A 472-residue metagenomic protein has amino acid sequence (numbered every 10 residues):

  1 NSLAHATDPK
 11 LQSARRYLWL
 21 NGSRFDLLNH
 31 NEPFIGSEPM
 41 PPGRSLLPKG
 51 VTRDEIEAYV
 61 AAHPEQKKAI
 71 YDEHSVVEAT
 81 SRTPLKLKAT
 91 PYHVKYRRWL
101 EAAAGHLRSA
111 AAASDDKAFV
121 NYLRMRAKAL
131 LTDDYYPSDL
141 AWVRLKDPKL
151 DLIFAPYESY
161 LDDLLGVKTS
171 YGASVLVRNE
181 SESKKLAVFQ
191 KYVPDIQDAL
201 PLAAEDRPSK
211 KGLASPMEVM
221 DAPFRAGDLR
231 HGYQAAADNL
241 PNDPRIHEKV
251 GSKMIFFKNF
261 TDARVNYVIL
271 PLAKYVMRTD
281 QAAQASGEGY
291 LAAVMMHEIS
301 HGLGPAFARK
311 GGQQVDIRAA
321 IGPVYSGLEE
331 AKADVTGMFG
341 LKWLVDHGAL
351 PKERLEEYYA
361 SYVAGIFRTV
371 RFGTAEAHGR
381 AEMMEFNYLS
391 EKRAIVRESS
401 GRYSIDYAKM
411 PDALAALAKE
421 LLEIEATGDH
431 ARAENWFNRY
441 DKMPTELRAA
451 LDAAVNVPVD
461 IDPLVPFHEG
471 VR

Functional and structural regions predicted by a protein language model:
N1-L3, L11, R16-N29, V76 (+5 more regions): Short, hydrophobic/amphipathic alpha-helical patches that form generic packing surfaces within helical domains
N1-S75: Solvent-exposed N-terminal domain segments of exported/luminal and surface proteins
T52, N179, A237, P351 (+3 more regions): Helix N-terminus capping/helix-initiation residues
A58-H63, K67-G327, A331-W343, G348-I366 (+2 more regions): Fold-level signature of zinc-dependent metallopeptidase catalytic domains
M338-N435, R439: Long, well-structured alpha-helical subdomains associated with metal-dependent extracellular/ecto-lumenal hydrolases
A418, L422-R472: Extended, compositionally biased alpha-helical segments that mediate assembly or anchoring
